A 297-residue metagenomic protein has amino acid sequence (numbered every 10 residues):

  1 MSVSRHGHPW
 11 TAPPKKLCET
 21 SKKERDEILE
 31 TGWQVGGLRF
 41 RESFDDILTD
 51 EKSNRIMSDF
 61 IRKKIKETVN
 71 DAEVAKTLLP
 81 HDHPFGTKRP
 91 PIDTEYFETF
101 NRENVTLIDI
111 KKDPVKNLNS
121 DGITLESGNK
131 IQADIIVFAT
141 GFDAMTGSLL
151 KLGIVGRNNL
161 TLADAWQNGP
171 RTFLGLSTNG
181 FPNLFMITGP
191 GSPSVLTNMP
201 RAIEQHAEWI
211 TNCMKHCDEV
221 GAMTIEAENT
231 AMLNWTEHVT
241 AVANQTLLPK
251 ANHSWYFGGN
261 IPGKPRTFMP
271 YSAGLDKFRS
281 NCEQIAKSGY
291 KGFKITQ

Functional and structural regions predicted by a protein language model:
M1-Q297: N-terminal FAD-binding dinucleotide-binding subdomain shared by FAD-dependent oxidases/monooxygenases
